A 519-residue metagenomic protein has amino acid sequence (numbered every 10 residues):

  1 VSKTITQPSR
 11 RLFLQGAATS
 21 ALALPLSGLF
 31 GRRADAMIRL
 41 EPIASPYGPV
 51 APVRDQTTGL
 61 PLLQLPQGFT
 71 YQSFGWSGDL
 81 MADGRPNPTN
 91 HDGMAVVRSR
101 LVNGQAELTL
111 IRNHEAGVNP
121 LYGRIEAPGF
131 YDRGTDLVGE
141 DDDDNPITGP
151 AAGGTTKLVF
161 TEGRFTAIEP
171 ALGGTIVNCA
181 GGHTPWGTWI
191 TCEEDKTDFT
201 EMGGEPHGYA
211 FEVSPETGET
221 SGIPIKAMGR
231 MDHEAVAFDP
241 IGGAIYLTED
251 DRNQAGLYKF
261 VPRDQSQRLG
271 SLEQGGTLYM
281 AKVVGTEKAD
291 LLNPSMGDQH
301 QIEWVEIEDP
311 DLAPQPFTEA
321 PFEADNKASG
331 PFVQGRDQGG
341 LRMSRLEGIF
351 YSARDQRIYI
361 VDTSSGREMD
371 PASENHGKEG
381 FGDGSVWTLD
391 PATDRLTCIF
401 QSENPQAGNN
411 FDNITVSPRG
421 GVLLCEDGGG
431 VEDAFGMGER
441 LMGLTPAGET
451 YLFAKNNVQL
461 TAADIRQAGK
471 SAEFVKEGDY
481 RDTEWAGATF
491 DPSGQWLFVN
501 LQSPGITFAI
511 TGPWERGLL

Functional and structural regions predicted by a protein language model:
V1-P8: N-terminal secretory signal peptides
P8-Q15: Bacterial N-terminal signal peptides that target proteins for export
G16-L519: Conserved small-residue
